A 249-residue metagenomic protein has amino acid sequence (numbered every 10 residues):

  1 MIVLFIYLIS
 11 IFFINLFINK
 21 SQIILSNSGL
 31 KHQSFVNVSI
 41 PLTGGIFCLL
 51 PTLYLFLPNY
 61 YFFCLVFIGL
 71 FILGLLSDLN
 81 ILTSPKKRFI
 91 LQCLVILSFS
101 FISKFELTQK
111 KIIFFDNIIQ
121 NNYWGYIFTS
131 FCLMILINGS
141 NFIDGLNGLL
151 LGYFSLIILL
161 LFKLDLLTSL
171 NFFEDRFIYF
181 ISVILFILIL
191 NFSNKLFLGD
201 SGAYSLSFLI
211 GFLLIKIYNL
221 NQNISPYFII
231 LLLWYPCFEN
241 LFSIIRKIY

Functional and structural regions predicted by a protein language model:
M1-L241: "…together with the soluble PPM/PP2C metallo-phosphatase catalytic core" -> "…together with the soluble PPM/PP2C
L241-Y249: Juxtamembrane interface at the ends
